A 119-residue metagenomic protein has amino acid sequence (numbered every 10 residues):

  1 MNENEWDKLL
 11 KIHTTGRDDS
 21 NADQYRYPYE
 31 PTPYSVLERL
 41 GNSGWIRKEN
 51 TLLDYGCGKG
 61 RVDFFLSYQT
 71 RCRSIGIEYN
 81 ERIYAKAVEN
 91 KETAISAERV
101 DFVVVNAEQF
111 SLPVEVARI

Functional and structural regions predicted by a protein language model:
M1-R47: S-adenosyl-L-methionine
E49-G58: Conserved class I S-adenosyl-L-methionine
G60-F64: Glycine-rich SAM-binding Motif I of class I
C72-I77: Short beta-strand element of Class I
N80: Conserved SAM/SAH-binding beta-strand->alpha-helix loop
A87-V88: Conserved SAM-binding loop
A97-A107: Conserved SAM-binding strand-loop segment of SAM-dependent methyltransferases
Q109-V114: Short conserved loop adjoining the S-adenosyl-L-methionine
